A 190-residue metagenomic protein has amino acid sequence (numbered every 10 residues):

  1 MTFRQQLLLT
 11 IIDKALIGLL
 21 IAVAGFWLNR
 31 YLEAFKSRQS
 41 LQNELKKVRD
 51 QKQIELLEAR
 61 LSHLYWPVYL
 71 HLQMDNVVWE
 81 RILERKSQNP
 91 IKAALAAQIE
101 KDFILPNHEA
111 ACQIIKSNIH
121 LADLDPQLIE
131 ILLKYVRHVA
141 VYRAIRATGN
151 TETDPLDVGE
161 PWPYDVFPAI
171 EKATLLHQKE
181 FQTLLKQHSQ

Functional and structural regions predicted by a protein language model:
M1-V48: Membrane-embedded hydrophobic alpha-helical segments
Y31-Q190: Conserved non-transmembrane functional hotspots
